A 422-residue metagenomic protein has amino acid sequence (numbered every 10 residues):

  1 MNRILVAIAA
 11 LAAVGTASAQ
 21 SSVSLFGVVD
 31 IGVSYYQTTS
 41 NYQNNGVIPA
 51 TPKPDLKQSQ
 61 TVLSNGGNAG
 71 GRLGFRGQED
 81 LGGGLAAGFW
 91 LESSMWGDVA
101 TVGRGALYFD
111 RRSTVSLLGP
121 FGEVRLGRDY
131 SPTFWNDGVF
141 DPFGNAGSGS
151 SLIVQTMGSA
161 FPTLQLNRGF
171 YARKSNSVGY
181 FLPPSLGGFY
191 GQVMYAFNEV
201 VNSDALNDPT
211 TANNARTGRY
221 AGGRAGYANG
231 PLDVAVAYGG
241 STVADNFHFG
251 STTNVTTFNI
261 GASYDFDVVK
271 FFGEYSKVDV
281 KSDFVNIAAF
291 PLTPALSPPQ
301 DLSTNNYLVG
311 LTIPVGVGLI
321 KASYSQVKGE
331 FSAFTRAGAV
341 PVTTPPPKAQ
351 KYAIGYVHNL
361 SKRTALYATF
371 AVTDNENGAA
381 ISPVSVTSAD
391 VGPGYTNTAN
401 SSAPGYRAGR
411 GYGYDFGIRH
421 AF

Functional and structural regions predicted by a protein language model:
V14-T16: N-terminal signal peptide c-region/cleavage motif recognized by signal peptidases
S21-Y35, Q60-N198, G226-G230, A371-V372: Outer membrane beta-barrel
V23-I31, G83, A87-L91, V124 (+9 more regions): Transmembrane beta-strands of outer-membrane beta-barrel proteins
I31-Q37, S93-G97, Y130-P132, Y195-E199 (+8 more regions): Transmembrane beta-strands of outer-membrane beta-barrel pores
K57-L63, G67-G71, Y108-R111, P120 (+6 more regions): Residues that define the transmembrane beta-barrel architecture of outer-membrane proteins
K57-T61, Q165-L166, S203-T211, N246-H248 (+3 more regions): Extracellular loop and loop/strand-boundary signature of outer-membrane beta-barrel proteins
R216, G222-N359: Detector for outer-membrane/organellar transmembrane beta-barrel domains, recognizing the amphipathic beta-strand
G405-F422: Outer-membrane beta-barrel "beta-signal"
